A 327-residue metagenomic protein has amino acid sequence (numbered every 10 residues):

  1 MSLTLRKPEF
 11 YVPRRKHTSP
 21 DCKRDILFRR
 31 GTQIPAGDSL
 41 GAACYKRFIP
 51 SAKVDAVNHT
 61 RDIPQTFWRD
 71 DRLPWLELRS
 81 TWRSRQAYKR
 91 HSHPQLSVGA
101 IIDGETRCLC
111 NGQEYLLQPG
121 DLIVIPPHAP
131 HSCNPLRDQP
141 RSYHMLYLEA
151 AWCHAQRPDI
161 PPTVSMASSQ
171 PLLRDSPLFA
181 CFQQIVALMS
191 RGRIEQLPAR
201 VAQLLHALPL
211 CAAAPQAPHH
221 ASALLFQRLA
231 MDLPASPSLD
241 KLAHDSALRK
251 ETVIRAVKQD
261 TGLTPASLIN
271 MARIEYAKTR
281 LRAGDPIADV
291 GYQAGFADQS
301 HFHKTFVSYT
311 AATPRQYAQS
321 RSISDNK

Functional and structural regions predicted by a protein language model:
G37-L40, C44-K46, S51-V54, K304-K327: …primarily DNA-binding HTH/wHTH and HhH modules…
H59, P64-T163: N-terminal regulatory/effector-sensing and dimerization cores that precede helix-turn-helix DNA-binding domains
G120, V253, V257, H301-F302 (+1 more regions): Short hydrophobic/aromatic patch on the recognition helix
D138-Q216: Compact structured core domains
L172-V186, L197-P198, P209-S246, S267-D285: A short, Lys/Arg-enriched amphipathic alpha-helix from helix-turn-helix/homeodomain DNA-binding modules
Q227, M231, D240, K258-H303 (+1 more regions): Terminal helix-turn-helix DNA-binding modules in bacterial transcription factors
D245, R249-K250, A297-D298: Short coil turns linking two alpha-helices in DNA-binding domains
